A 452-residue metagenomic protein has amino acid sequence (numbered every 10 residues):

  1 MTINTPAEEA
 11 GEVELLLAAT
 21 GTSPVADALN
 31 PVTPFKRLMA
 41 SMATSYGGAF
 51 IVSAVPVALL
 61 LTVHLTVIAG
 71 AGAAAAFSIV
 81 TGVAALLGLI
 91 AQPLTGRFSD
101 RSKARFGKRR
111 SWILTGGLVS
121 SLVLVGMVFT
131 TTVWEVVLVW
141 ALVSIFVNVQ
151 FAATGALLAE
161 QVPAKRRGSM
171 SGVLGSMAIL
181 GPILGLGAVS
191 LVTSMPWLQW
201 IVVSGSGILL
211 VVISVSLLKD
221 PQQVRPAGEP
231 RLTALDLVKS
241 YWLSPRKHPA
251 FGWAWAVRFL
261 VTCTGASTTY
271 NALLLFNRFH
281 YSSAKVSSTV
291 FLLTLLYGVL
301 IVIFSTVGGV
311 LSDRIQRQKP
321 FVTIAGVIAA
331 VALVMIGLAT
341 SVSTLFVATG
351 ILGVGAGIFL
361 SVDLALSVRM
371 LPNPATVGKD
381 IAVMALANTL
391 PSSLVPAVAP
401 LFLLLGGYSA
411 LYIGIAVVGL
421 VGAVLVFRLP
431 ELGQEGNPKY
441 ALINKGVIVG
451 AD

Functional and structural regions predicted by a protein language model:
E9-K36, P221-A256, L442-D452: Juxtamembrane intracellular "pre-TM" segments in multi-pass secondary transporters
G21-A85, A250-Y281: Helix-loop boundary and gating motifs at the non-cytosolic
L61, V149-V162, F359-P372: Intracellular juxtamembrane helix-capping segments at the cytosolic ends of symmetry-related transmembrane helices
G88-L89, G168-S190, A385-P396: Glycine-rich segments within core transmembrane alpha-helices of 12-TM secondary carriers
A91-F106, F304-R317, L403: Helix-to-loop junctions at the C-terminal end of transmembrane segments in multipass secondary transporters
K108, L191-S206, V398-G419: A membrane-interface helix-boundary motif in multi-pass transporters
R109-V125, P320-M335: Structural signature of the two symmetry-related core transmembrane helices
A375-L405: A late C-terminal transmembrane helix in Major Facilitator Superfamily
